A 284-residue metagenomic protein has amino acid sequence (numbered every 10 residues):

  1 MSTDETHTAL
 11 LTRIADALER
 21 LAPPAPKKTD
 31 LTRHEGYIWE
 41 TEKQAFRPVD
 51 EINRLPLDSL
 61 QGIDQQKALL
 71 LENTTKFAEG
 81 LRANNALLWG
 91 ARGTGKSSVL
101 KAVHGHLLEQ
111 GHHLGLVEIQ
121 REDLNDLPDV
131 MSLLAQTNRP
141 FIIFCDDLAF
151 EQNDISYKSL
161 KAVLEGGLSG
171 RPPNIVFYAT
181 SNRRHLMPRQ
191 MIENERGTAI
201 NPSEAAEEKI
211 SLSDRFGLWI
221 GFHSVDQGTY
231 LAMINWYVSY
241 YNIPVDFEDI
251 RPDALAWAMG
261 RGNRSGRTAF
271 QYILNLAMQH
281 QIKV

Functional and structural regions predicted by a protein language model:
S2-P48: Interdomain "pre-motor" coupling segment immediately N-terminal to P-loop NTPase/helicase cores
S2-T6, A45-L69: Dynamic helix-loop-helix/coil hinge segments at AAA+ ATPase domain boundaries and subdomain interfaces
A25, H223-V284: C-terminal alpha-helical "lid" subdomain
V49-E51, T75-A83: Phosphate-binding P-loop
G80-A102: Walker A/P-loop nucleotide-binding motif
H106-F141, L148-N153: AAA+/P-loop NTPase substrate/partner-engagement loops
L108, Q136, Q152-T198: Conserved catalytic/switch belt of AAA+ P-loop NTPases
S181, G197-I210, G217-T229: Conserved AAA+ ATPase "SRH/arginine-finger" region at the nucleotide-binding site
